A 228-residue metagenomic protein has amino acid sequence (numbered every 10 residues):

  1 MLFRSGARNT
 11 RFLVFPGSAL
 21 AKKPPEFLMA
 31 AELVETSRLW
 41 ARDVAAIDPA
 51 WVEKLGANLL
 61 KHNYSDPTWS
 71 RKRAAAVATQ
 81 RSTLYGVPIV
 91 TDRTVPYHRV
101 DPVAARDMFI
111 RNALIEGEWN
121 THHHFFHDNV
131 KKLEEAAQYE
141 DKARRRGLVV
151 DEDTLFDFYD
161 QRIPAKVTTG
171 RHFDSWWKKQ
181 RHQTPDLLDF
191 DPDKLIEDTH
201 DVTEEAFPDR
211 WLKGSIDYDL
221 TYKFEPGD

Functional and structural regions predicted by a protein language model:
M1-D228: C-terminal accessory domains/tails appended to large, multi-domain proteins
